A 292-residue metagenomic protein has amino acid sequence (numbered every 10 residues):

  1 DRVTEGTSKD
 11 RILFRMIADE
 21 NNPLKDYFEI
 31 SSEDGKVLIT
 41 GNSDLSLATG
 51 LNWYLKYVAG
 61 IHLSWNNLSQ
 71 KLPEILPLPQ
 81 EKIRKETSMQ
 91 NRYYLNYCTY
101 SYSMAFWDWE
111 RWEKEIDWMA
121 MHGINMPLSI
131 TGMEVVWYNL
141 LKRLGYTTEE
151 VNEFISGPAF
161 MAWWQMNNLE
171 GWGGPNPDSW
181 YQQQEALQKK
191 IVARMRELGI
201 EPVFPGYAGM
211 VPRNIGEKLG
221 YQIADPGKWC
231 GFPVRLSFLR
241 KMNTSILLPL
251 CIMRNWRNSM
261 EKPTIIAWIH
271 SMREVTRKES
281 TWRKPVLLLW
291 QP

Functional and structural regions predicted by a protein language model:
D1-T4, S46: Acidic Gly/Asp/Thr-rich repetitive segments characteristic of extracellular carbohydrate-active and adhesion proteins
V3-T7, L55-V58, G123: Sec/Tat-exported extracytoplasmic proteins
T4-N22: Auxiliary, metal-adjacent structural segments of Zn-dependent hydrolase domains
E5-D10, I61, E261-K262: Short, well-ordered coil loops that connect the C-terminus of an alpha-helix to the N-terminus of a beta-strand
D10-F14, L63, T131: Short N-terminal amphipathic alpha-helices
M16-L24, S31-T40, D44, S69-Q70 (+1 more regions): Aromatic-lined carbohydrate-binding surfaces of glycoside hydrolases
L45-V58: Short active-site loop/helix that positions an aromatic residue
A59-P79: The feature marks proteins involved in alpha-glucan
